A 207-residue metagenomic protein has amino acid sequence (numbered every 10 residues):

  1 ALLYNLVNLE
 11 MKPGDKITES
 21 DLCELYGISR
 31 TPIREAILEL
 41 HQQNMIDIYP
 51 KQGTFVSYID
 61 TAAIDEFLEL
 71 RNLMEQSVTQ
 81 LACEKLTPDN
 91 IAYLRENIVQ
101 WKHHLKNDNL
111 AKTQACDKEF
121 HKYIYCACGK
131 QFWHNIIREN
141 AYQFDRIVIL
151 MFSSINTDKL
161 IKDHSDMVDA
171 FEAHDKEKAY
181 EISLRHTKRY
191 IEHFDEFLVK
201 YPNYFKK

Functional and structural regions predicted by a protein language model:
A1-E84, D195-K207: Short linear motifs at protein or domain termini
N8, G129, E172-A173: Residues at helix-coil transition
R34-E35, E39, K85-P88, K112-A115 (+3 more regions): Juxtamembrane/interface motifs at transmembrane-helix termini
Q42, I46-D47, N140-Y142, N156-D158: Mobile beta-alpha loop/short-helix "lid" or hinge segments that flank ligand
F67, E84-I149, L160-D169, K178-R189: Conserved amphipathic alpha-helical segments that form helical-bundle/coiled-coil interaction surfaces
Q143, V148-I149, A173-H174, P202-K207: Charge-rich, acidic-biased intrinsically disordered regions
K176-K207: C-terminal effector-binding regulatory domain of bacterial HTH transcription factors
